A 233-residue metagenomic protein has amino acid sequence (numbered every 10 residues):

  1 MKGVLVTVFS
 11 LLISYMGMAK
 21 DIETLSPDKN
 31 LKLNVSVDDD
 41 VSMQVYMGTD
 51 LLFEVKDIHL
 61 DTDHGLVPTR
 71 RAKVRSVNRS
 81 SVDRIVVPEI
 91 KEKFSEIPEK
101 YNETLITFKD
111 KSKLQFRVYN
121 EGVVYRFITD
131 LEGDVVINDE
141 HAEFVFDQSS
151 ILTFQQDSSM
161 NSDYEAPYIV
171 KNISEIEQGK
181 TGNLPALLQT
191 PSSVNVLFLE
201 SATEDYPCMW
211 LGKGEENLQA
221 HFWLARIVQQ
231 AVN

Functional and structural regions predicted by a protein language model:
M1-D21: Bacterial Sec-dependent N-terminal signal peptides
D21-N233: N-terminal accessory beta-strand-rich subdomains and adjacent acidic, glycine-rich linkers that precede catalytic cores
